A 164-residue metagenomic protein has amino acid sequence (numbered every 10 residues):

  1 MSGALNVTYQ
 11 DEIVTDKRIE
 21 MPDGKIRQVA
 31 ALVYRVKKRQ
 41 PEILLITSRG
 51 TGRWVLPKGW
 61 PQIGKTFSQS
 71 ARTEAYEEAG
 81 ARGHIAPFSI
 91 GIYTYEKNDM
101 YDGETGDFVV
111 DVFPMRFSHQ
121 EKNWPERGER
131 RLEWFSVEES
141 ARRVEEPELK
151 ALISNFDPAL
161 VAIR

Functional and structural regions predicted by a protein language model:
S2-K38: Acidic, metal-coordinating catalytic segment for phosphate/diphosphate chemistry, firing primarily on the Nudix
R27-V29, P41, V110-D111, R130: Change "...and in nucleic-acid phosphodiester-cleaving endonucleases..." to "...and in nucleic-acid processing enzymes
V36-E42, Y101-T105: Short, solvent-exposed loop/turn segments that connect beta-strands within catalytic domains and beta-strand-rich
R39-R82: Conserved Nudix-box catalytic region and its N-terminal flanking loop in Nudix hydrolases and closely related
G52-R53, F117-R164: Nudix hydrolase/Nudix homology domain
R82-I92: A short coil-to-beta-strand element that immediately follows conserved catalytic motifs
I92-N123, E133: Active-site-adjacent beta-strand/loop module that shapes the phosphate/pyrophosphate-binding cleft
